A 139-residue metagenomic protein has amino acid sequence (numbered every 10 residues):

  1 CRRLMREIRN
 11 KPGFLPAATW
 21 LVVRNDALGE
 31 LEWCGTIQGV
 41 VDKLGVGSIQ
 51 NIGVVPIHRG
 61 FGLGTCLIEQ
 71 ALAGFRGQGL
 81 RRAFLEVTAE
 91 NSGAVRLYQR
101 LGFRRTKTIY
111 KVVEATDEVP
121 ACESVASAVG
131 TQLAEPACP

Functional and structural regions predicted by a protein language model:
C1-V46, I52: A conserved beta-strand-loop-helix scaffold within acyl/acetyltransferase catalytic domains
W33-C34, T65-E69: Hydrophobic/basic alpha-helical segments enriched in Actinobacteria
I52-R59, T88: A short, internal acetyl-CoA/4′-phosphopantetheine-binding micro-motif in the GNAT/acyltransferase core
R59, I68-R76: A conserved short alpha-helix in the GNAT/GCN5 acetyltransferase fold that borders and helps form the acetyl-CoA
F61, T65, A89-K107, A115: Conserved active-site alpha-helix within GNAT-family acetyltransferase domains
F75-E86: Conserved GNAT acetyl-CoA-binding A-motif
E114-P139: Terminal substrate-recognition subdomain of acyl/acetyltransferases
